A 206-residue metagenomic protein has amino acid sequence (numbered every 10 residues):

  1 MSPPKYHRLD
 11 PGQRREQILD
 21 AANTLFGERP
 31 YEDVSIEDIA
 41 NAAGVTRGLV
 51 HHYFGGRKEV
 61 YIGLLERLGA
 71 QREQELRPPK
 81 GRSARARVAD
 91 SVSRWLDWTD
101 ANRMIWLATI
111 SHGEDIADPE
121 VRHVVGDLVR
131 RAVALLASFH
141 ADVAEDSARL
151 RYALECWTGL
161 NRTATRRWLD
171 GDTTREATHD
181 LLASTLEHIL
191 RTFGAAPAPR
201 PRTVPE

Functional and structural regions predicted by a protein language model:
M1-Q13, G194-E206: N-terminal intrinsically disordered/low-complexity leader segments
Q17, L25-E59, G63: Helix-turn-helix
Y61-L68, T109, V124: Alpha-helical DNA-contacting segments of helix-turn-helix folds
G63, R77-M104, E145-S147, H179: Hydrophobic alpha-helical connector segments
E73, A117-V143, A148-C156, A177-R191: Amphipathic alpha-helical packing segments from all-alpha helical-bundle domains
T99-R122, V133-A137, R162-L169: Amphipathic alpha-helical segments used for helix-helix packing
L107-S111, A177, A198-P199: Short, hydrophobic secondary-structure boundary micro-motifs
